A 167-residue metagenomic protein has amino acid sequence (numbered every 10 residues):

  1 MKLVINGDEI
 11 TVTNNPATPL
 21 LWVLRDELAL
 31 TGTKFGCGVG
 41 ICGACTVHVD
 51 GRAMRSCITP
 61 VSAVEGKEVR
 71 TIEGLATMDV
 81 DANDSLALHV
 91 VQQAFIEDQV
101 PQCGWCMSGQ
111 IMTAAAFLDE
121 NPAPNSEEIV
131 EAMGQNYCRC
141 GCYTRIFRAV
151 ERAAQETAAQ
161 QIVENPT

Functional and structural regions predicted by a protein language model:
M1-T167: Signature of N-terminal electron-transfer/Fe-S-associated modules in redox systems
